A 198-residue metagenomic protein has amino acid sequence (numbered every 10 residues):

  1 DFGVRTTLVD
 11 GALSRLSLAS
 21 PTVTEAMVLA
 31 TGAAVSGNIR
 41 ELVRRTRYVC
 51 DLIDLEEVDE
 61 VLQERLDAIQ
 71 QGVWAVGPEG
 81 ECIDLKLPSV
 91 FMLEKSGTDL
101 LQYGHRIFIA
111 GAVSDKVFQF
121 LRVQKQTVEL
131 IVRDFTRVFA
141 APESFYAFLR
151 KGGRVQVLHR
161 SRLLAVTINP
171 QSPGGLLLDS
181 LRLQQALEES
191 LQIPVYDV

Functional and structural regions predicted by a protein language model:
F2-T6, G11-S190: Conserved catalytic-core segment of NTP-binding enzymes
S190-V198: Canonical P-loop GTPase G-domain recognition
